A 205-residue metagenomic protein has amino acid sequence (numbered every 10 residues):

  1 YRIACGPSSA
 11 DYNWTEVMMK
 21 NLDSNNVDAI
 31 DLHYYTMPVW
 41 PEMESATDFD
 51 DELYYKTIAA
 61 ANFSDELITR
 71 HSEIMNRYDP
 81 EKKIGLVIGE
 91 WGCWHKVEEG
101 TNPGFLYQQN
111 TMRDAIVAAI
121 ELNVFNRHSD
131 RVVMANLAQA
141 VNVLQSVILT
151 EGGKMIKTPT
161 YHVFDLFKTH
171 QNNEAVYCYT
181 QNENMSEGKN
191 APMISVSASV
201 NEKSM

Functional and structural regions predicted by a protein language model:
G6, E16-N62, I84-G85, G89-W94 (+2 more regions): Aromatic- and acid-rich polysaccharide-binding/catalytic face of secreted or lumenal carbohydrate-active enzymes
D11, K56-I68, R113-D114: Phosphate/oxyanion-binding active-site loops and adjacent basic polyanion-contact surfaces
D11-N21, A115-V124: Short, acidic/polar
Y34, K83-S199: Aromatic/acidic polysaccharide-binding cleft in carbohydrate-active enzymes
H71: Active-site-proximal structural segments of metal-dependent nucleotidyl cyclase/transferase enzymes
S204-M205: Short, well-ordered beta-strand segments enriched in hydrophobic/aromatic residues
